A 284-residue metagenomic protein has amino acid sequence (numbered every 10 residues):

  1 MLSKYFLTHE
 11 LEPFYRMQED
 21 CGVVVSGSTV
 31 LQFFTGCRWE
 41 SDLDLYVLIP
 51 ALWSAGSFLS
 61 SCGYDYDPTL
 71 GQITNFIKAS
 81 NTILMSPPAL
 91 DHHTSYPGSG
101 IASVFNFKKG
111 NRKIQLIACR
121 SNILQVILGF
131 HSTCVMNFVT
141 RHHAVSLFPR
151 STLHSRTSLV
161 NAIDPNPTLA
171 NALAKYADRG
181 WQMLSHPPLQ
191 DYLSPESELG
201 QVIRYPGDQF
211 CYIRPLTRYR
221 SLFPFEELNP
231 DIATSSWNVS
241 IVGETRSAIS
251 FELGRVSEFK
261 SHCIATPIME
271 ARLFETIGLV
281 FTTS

Functional and structural regions predicted by a protein language model:
M1, L7-L11, A162-A170: Short, structured coil/loop segments at alpha-helix boundaries
L2-F58, C62, P68-Q72: Active-site nucleotide-donor binding segment shared across nucleotidyl transfer reactions
V47-K108: Metal-dependent nucleotidyltransferase catalytic core
T82-S284: Catalytic cores of NTP-dependent nucleotidyl/adenyl transfer enzymes across multiple folds
